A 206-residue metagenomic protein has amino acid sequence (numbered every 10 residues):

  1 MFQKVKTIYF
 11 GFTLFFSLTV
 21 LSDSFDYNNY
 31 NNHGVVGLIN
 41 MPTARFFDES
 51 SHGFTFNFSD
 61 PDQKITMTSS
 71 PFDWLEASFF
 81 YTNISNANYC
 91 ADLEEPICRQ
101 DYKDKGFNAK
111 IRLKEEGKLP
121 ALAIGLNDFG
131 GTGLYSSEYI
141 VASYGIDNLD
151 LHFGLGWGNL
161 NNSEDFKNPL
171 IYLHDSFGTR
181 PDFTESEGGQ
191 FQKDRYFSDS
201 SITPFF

Functional and structural regions predicted by a protein language model:
M1-Y9: Bacterial N-terminal signal peptides that target proteins for export
K4, F15, Y27-Y30: Exposed boundary/loop context
F10-F16: Hydrophobic helical h-region of N-terminal Sec-dependent signal peptides in bacterial secretory/periplasmic proteins
S17-L21: N-terminal signal peptide c-region/cleavage motif recognized by signal peptidases
S22-S137, Y144-L149, G158-N162, T179-E185 (+1 more regions): Transmembrane beta-barrel domains of Gram-negative outer membranes and organellar outer membranes
E95-I97, P169-H174: Flexible, surface-exposed loop regions and adjacent strand-edge segments of Gram-negative outer-membrane beta-barrel
A142, H152-G158, K167-Y172: Solvent-exposed helix/loop surface patches that form functional interfaces
G188-F206: Long, polar low-complexity repeats
